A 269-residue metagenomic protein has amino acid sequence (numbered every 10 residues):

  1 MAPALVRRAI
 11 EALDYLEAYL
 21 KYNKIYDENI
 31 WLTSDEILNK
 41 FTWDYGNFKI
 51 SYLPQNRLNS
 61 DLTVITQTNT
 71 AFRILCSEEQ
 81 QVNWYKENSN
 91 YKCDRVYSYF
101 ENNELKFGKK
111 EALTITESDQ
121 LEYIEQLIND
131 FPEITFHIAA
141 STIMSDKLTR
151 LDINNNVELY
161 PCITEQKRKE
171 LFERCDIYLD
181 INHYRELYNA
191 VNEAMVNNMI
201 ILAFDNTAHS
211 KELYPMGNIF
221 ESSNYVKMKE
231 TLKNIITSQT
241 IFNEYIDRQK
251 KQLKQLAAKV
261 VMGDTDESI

Functional and structural regions predicted by a protein language model:
M1-S51, E221: N-terminal pre-catalytic "stem/leader" segment of glycosyltransferase-like enzymes
Q67-C93: A short, active-site helix/loop in glycosyltransferases that binds the activated sugar's phosphate group
E101-R150, E165: Conserved catalytic-core segment of nucleotide-activated headgroup transferases in glycan assembly
T142-M144, V157-L171, R185-L187: Conserved active-site histidine-acidic residue motif and adjacent donor-binding/catalytic loop of glycosyltransferases
E173-E186, M199: Acidic donor-binding loop of glycosyltransferase active sites
I200-F204: Short hydrophobic beta-strand element within catalytic cores of glycosyltransferases and related nucleotide-activated
M216-V226, I235-Q239: Conserved acidic donor-binding segment of nucleotide-sugar-dependent glycosyltransferases
N234, K250-I269: C-terminal alpha-helical cap of glycosyltransferases
